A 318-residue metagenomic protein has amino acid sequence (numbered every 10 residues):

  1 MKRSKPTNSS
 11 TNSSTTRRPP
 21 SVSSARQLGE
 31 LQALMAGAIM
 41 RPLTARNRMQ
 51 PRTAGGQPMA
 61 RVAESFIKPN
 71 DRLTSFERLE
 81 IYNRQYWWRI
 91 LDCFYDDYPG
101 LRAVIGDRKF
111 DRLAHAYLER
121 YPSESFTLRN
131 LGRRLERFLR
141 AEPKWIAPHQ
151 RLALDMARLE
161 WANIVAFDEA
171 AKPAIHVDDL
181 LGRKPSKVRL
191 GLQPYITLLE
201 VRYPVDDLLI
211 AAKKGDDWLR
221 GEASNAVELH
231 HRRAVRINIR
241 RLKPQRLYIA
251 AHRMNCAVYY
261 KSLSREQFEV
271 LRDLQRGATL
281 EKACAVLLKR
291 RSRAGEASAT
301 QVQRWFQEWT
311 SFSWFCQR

Functional and structural regions predicted by a protein language model:
M1-K184, Q193, C256, K261-R318: Long, charge-rich, low-complexity alpha-helical segments
L180-R183, K187-D206: Hydrophobic, aromatic-enriched interface-forming segments
I196-R276: Low-complexity, glycine/alanine/valine/leucine- and proline-rich hydrophobic stretches
